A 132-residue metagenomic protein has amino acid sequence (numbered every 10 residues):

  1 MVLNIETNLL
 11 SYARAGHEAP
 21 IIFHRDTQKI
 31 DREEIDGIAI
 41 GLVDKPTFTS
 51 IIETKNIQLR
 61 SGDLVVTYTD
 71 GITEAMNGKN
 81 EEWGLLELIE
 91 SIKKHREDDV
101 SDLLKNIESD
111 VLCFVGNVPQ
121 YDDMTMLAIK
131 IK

Functional and structural regions predicted by a protein language model:
M1-K132: Conserved subregion of the PPM/PP2C metallophosphatase catalytic domain
